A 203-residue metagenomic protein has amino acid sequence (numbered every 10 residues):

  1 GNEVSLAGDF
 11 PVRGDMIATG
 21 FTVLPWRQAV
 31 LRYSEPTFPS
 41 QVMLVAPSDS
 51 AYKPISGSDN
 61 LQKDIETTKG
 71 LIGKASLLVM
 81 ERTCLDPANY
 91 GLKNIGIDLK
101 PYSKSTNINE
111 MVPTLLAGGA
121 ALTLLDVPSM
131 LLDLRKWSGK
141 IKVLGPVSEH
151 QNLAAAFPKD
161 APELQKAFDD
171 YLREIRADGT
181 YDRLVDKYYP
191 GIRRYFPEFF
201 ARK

Functional and structural regions predicted by a protein language model:
G1-A7, K63-D64, D98-P113, Q151: Short helix-initiation/N-cap motifs at beta->coil->alpha
G1-G70, I141-K142, V147: Acidic, polar ligand-binding/catalytic clefts
G8-P11, L44, L71, V112-L116 (+2 more regions): Hydrophobic residues within well-ordered alpha-helices
V23, C84-L85, M111, S129-M130 (+1 more regions): Alpha-helix capping/helix-boundary segments
A29, S40-V42, G73-A75, A120 (+1 more regions): Envelope-exposed proteins and targeting segments
F38-A46, A51, V127-R173, G191-K203: Periplasmic-binding protein-like
L44-I97, Y102-T106, P128-S129: Bilobed "Venus flytrap"/periplasmic-binding protein-like clamshell domains and structurally analogous long
T67, V79-K93, K142-L144, L172-K203: Ligand-binding clefts/hinges and TM-proximal coupling segments of bilobed small-molecule sensing domains
